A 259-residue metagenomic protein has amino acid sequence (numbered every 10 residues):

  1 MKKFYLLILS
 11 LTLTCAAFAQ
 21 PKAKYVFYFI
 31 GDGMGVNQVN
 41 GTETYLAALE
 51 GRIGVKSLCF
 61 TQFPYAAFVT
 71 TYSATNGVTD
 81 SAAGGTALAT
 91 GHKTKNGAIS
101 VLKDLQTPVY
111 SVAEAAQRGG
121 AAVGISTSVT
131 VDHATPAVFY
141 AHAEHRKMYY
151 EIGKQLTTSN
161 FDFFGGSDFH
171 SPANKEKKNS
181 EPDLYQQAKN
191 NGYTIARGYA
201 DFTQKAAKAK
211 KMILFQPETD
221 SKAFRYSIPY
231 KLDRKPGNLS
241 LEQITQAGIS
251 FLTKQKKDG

Functional and structural regions predicted by a protein language model:
M1-Q20: Bacterial Sec-dependent N-terminal signal peptides
S10-L11, H145-R146, Y230-L232: A generic structural signal for solvent-exposed, polar alpha-helical segments
Q20-K210, L239-E242: N-terminal catalytic scaffold of extracellular/periplasmic and nuclease hydrolases that process anionic headgroups
A200-G259: Anion-binding catalytic surfaces of enzymes that hydrolyze or transfer phosphate/sulfate esters
